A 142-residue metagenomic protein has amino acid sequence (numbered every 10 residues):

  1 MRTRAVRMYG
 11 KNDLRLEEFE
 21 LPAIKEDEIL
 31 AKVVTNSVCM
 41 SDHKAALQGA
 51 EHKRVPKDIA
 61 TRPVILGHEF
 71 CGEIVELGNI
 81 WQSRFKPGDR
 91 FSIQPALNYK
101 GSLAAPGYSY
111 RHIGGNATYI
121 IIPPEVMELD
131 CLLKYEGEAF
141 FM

Functional and structural regions predicted by a protein language model:
R2-R4: Extreme N-terminal starter segment of soluble prokaryotic enzymes
V6-D13: Extracellular beta-rich ligand/substrate-recognition surface
R7, K32, E73, I121-P123: Short, well-ordered beta-strand micro-motif
L16-E18, C71-E73, Y119-I121, L132: Conserved hydrophobic/aromatic beta-strand scaffold that supports enzyme active sites
P22-N36, E51-K100, G114: Glycine-rich beta-strand-centered segment in the early N-terminal region that forms part of a ligand/cofactor-binding
K44-H52: Short Gly/aromatic-enriched secondary-structure transition segments
L97-M142: NAD(P)H dinucleotide-binding glycine-rich loop of Rossmann-like/cofactor-binding domains, especially the beta1-alpha1
